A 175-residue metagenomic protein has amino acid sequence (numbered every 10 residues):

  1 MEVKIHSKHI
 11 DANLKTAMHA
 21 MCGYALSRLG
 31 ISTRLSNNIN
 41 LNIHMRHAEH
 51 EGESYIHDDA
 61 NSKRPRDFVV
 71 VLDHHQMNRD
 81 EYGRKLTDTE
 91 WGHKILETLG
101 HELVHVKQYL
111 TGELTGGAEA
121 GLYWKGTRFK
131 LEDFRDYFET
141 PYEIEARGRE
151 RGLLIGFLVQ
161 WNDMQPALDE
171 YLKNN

Functional and structural regions predicted by a protein language model:
E2-V69: Auxiliary, metal-adjacent structural segments of Zn-dependent hydrolase domains
L14, M18, G92, L96 (+2 more regions): Hydrophobic (often cysteine-bearing) scaffold residues that line and stabilize catalytic clefts of nucleotide/cofactor
A25-R28, K107, R149, L153: Short alpha-helical scaffold segments that flank and stabilize functional sites
A48-K94, V106-L110: Active-site scaffold of zinc-dependent metalloenzymes
H93-E97, Y109-E139: Post-HEXXH active-site segment of zinc metalloproteases
E97-L110, A146: Active-site recognition of the HExxH zinc-binding catalytic motif
V106-L122, L154-Q165: Substrate-binding/catalytic groove segments of enzymes that remodel or degrade extracellular structural polymers
E132-N175: Long, well-structured alpha-helical subdomains associated with metal-dependent extracellular/ecto-lumenal hydrolases
